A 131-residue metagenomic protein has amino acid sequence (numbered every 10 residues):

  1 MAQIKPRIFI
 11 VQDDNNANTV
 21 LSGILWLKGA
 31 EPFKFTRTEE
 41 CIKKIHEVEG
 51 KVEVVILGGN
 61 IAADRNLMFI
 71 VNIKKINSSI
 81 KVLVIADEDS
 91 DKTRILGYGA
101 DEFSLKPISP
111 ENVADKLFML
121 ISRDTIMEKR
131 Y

Functional and structural regions predicted by a protein language model:
Q12-N16, D87, K106: Acidic di-acidic motifs
N15-K34: Two-component/phosphorelay signaling modules centered on CheY-like receiver
T36-V54: Acidic, metal-coordinating helix/loop segments flanking the phosphotransfer/catalytic sites of two-component signaling
H46-G50, N72-S79, Y98: Conserved phosphotransfer cores of two-component systems
K51-I73, D89: Conserved phosphotransfer microenvironments
M68, A86-S104: Alpha4 helix (beta4-alpha4-beta5 surface) of REC/receiver domains from two-component response regulators
I108-L117: C-terminal output helix
D124-Y131: CheY-like receiver
